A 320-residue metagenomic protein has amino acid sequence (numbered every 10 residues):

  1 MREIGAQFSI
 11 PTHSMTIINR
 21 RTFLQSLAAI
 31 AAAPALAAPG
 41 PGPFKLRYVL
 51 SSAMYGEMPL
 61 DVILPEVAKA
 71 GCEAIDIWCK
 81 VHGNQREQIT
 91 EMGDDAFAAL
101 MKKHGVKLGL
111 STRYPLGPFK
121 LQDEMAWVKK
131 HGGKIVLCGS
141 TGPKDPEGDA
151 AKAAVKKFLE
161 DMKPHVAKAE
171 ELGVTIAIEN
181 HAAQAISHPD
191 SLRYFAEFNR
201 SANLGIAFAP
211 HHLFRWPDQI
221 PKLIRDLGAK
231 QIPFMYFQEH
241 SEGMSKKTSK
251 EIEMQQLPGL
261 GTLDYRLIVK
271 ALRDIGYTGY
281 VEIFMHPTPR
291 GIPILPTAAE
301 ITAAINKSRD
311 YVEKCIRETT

Functional and structural regions predicted by a protein language model:
M1-I18: Secretory targeting signals
H13-A31: N-terminal secretory signal peptides and thylakoid transit peptides that target proteins across membranes
L27-L36, G42-F44, V62-L64, A68 (+6 more regions): Active-site acidic/histidine proton-transfer and metal-coordination neighborhood in alpha/beta enzyme cores
G42-M58: Boundary/entry segment of secreted carbohydrate-active catalytic domains
L50, V67, I75, M101 (+6 more regions): Conserved, mostly hydrophobic/aromatic
A74, P164-T262, R266-V269: Acidic/histidine-rich catalytic cores of soluble enzymes
I77-W78, L137-G139, Q231-S241, E282-F284: Non-cysteine beta-strand/loop elements that form the S-adenosyl-L-methionine
W78-A96, P146: Glycine-rich, proline-tolerant flexible connector loops at the mouths of alpha/beta enzymes
